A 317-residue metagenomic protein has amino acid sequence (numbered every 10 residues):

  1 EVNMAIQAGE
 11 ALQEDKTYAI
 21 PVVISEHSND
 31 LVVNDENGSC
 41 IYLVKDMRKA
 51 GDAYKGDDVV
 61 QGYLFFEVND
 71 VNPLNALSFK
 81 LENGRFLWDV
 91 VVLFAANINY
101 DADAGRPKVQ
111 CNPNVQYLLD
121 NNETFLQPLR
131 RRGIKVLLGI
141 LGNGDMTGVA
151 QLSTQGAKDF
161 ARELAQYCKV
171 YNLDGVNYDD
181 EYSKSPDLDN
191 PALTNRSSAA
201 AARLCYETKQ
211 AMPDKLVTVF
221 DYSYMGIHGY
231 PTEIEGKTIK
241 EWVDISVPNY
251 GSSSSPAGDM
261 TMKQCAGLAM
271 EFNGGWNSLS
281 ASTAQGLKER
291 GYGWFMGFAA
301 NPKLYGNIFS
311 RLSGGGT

Functional and structural regions predicted by a protein language model:
A5-Q7, S25: Solvent-exposed residues in well-ordered beta-strands and their adjoining turns, especially edge/terminal strands
Q7-Q13: Short, surface-exposed loop/turn segments at beta-strand-coil junctions that are enriched for proline with nearby
K16-I20: Exposed beta-strand face motif in extracellular beta-rich ectodomains
I24-T317: Secreted glycan hydrolases and related glycan-binding modules that recognize and/or cleave
